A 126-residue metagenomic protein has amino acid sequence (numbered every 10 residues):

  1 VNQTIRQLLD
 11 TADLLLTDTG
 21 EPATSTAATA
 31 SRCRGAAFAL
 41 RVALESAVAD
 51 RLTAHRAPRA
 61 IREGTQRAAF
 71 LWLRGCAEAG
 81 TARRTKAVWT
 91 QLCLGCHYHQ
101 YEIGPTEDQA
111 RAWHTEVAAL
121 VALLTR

Functional and structural regions predicted by a protein language model:
V1-S31, T125-R126: Charged alpha-helical initiation segments
Q7-T17, F38, V42-S46, K86-L94 (+2 more regions): Generic structural signal for well-ordered, non-membrane alpha-helices
T19-G20, R51, Q100: Short coil/turn linking the two alpha-helices of tandem helical-hairpin repeats
A30-T53: Short, hydrophobic, well-ordered secondary-structure elements
A57-R126: Long, charged low-complexity segments
